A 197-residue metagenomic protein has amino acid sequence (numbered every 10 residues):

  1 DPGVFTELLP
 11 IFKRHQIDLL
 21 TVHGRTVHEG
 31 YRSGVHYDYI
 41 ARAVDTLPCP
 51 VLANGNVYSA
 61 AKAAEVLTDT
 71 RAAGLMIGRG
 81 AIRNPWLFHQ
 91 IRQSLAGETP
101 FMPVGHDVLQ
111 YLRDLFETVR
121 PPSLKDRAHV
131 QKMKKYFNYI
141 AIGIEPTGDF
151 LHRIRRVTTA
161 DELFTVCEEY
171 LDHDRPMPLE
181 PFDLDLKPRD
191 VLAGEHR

Functional and structural regions predicted by a protein language model:
D1, T26-S33: Short, small-residue-enriched loops and turns at beta-alpha junctions that line or gate enzyme active sites
F5-L19, Y31, D38, R42-A53 (+1 more regions): Alpha/beta catalytic cores of nucleotide-metabolism and tRNA/nucleoside-modifying enzymes
T21-R25: Short beta-strands and strand-loop turn motifs
